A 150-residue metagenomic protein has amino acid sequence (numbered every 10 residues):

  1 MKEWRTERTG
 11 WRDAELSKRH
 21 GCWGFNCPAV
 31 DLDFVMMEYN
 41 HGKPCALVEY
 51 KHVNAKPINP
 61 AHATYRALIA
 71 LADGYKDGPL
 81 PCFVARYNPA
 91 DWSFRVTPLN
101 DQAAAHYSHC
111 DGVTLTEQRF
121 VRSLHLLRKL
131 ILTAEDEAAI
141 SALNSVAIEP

Functional and structural regions predicted by a protein language model:
M1-P28, R122, K129-P150: Acidic-basic catalytic patches of nuclease active cores, encompassing PD-(D/E)XK and other metal-cofactor nuclease
C27, N54-R66: Active-site-adjacent loop/helix micro-motif of nuclease/hydrolase catalytic cores
C27-P28, E38-G42, K76-D77: Flexible, charged surface loops at secondary-structure boundaries
V30-L32: Alpha-helical scaffolding within the catalytic cores of extracellular/periplasmic polymer-degrading hydrolases
F34-M36, G42-N54: Conserved catalytic cores of phosphodiester-cleaving nucleases, focusing on short active-site segments
V53, I69-G74: Compact, well-ordered interaction domains used in eukaryotic information-processing assemblies
A72-D101: Nucleic-acid nuclease catalytic cores
S93-L130: Polybasic, proline/glycine-rich intrinsically disordered low-complexity segments
